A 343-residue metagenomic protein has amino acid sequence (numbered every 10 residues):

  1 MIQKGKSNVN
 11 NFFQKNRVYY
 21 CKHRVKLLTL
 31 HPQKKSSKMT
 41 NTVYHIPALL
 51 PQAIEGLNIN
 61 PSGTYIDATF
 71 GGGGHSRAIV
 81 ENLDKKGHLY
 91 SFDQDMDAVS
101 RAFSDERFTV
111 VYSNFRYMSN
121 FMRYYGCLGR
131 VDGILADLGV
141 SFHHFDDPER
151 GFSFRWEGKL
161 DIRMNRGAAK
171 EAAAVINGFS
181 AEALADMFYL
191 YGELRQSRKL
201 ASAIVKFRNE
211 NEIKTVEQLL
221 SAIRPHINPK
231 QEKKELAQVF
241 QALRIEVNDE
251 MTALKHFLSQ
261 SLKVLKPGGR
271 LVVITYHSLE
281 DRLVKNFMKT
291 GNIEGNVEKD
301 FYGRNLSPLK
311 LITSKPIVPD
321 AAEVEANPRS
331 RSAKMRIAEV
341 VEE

Functional and structural regions predicted by a protein language model:
M1, F13-Q14, Y20, L83 (+2 more regions): Compositionally biased, low-complexity repeat tracts
M1-I2, S7-V9, Y20-C21, T29: Short terminal hydrophobic/aromatic SLiMs and anchors at protein ends
K4-K6, F12-N16, K34-S36: Polybasic, lysine-rich low-complexity intrinsically disordered segments
S7-N8, K15, L27, A201 (+1 more regions): Helix-centric, low-specificity signal for extended rod-like, repetitive segments
N11, V25-L28, P47, E55: Intrinsic-disorder/low-complexity peptide segments enriched for small residues
Y19-K38: Short, Lys/Arg-enriched N-terminal segments with co-localized hydrophobic residues within the first ~10-30 amino acids
K35-E343: S-adenosyl-L-methionine-dependent methyltransferase catalytic core, i.e., the SAM/SAH-binding region
